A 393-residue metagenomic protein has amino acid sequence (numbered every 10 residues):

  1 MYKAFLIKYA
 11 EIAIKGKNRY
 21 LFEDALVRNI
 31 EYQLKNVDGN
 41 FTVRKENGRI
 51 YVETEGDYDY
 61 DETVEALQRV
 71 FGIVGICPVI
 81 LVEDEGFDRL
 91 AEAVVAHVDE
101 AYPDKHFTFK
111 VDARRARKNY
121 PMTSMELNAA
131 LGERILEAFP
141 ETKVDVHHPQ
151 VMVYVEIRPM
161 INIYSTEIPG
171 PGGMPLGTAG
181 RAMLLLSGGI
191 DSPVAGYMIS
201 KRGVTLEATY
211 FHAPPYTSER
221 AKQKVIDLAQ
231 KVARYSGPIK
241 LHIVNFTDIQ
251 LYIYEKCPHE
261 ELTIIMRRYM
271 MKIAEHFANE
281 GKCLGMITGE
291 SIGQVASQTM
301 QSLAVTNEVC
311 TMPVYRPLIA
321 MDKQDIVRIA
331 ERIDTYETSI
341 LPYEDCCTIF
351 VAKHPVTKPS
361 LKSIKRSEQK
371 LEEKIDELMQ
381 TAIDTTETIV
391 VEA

Functional and structural regions predicted by a protein language model:
M1-M183, P193-I239, D248, E280 (+4 more regions): RNA-binding accessory domains that recognize and position tRNA/RNA substrates
G48, V244-I249, S291-I292, E344-A352: A glycine-rich phosphate-binding loop feature that marks nucleotide/adenosyl-phosphate handling sites
E133-I135, G173-A179, Q250, K256-R328 (+2 more regions): Active-site adenylate/phosphate-handling loop in enzymes that bind or generate adenylated species
L184, A208-Y210, I243, T288 (+1 more regions): Structural beta-sheet core signal
G189: Conserved G/P- and acidic residue-centered "switch" motifs that form tight phosphate/ATP-binding loops in soluble
A233-R234, P238-E261: S-adenosyl-L-methionine
E337, L341-A393: The feature marks non-catalytic terminal segments
